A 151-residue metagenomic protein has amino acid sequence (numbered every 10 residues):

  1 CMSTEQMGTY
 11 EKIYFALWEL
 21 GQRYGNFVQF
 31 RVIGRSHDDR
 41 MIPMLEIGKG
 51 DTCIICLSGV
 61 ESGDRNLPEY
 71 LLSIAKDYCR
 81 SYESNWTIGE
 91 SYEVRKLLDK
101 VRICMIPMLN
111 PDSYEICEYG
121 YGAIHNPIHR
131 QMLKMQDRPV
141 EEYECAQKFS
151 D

Functional and structural regions predicted by a protein language model:
C1-M41: Short glycine- and acidic-rich boundary segments immediately preceding or forming the N-terminal edge of structured
S36-D38, E61-D64: Gly/Ser/Thr-rich loops at beta-strand to alpha-helix junctions that form or flank small-molecule/cofactor-binding
H37-M44, Y114-C117: Short, solvent-exposed polar/charged micro-motifs at secondary-structure junctions
D39, G59, M105: Divalent metal-coordination and catalytic microenvironments
P43-D51: Short beta-strand-to-loop junctions in surface cap/lid or active-site-entrance loops
D51, D64-D151: Active-site/substrate-binding loop(s) of hydrolase catalytic cores
C53-C56: Conserved beta-strand elements of the Class I
